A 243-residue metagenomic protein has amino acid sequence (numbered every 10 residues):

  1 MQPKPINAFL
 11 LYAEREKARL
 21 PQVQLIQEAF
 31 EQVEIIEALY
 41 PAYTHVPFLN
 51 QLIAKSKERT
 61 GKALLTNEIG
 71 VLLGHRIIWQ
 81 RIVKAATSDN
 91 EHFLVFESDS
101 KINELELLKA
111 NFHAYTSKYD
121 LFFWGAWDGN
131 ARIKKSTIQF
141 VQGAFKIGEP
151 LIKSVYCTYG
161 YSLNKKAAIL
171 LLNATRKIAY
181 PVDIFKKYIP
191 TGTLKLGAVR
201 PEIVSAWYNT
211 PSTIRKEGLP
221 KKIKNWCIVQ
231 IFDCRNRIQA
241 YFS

Functional and structural regions predicted by a protein language model:
Q2-F96, S100-S243: An acidic/histidine-cluster motif and surrounding catalytic segment that typifies divalent-metal-assisted enzyme active
